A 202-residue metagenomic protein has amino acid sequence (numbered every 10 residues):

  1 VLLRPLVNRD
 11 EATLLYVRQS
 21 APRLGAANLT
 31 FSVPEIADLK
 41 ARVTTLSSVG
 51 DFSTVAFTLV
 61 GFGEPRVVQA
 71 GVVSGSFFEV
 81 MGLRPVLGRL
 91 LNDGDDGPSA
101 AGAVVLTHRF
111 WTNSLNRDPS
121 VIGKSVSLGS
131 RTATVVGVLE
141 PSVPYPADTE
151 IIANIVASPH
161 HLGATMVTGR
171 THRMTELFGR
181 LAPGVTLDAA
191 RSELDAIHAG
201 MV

Functional and structural regions predicted by a protein language model:
V1-L15: Alpha-helical transmembrane segments
L6-N8, P22, E64-V67, S99 (+1 more regions): Membrane-helix entry/capping segments
A12, L46-S48, A133-T134: Loop/turn elements at helix/coil->beta-strand transitions in domains of secreted/extracellular proteins
L15-L24, F178: Short, contiguous pre-domain boundary segments
A26-S48: Extracytoplasmic/periplasmic
A56, Q69-D93, G102-V202: Mid-to-C-terminal secondary-structure elements that act as membrane-proximal/extracytoplasmic interface segments
D96: Conserved, non-catalytic sequence blocks in retroelement Pol enzymes and Pol-derived host proteins
